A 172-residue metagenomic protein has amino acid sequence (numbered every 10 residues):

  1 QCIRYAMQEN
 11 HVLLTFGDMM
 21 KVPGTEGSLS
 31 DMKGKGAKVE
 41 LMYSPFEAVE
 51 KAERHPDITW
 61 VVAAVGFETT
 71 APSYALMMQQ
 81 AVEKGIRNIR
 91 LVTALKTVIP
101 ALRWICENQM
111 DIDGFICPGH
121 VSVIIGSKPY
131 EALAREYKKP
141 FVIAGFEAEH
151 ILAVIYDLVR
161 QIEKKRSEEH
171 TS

Functional and structural regions predicted by a protein language model:
Q1-D57, A71, A81-K84, V92 (+3 more regions): Metallocofactor- and cofactor-centric catalytic cores in central/energy metabolism, strongly enriched
V12-G17, T59-V65, F115-C117, A144: Short glycine-rich or small-residue beta-strand-to-loop segments that form or flank ligand, phosphate, metal/Fe-S
D18-M20, S44, F67, K96-T97 (+2 more regions): Short, ordered loop/turn segments at secondary-structure junctions
E53-W60, W104-Q109, E131-A132, I155-Q161: Short, surface-exposed amphipathic charged segments that create phosphate/polyanion-binding patches used for binding
A63, F67-P129: Phosphate/pyrophosphate-binding betaalpha-module
L95-K96, G119-S122, K139-I151: Short glycine/threonine-rich loop/turn motifs
H120-A132, A148-Q161: Membrane-embedded hairpin module used as a gating/binding unit in multi-pass transport and secretion proteins
E169-T171: Conserved small/polar residues in nucleotide/adenosyl-binding loops
